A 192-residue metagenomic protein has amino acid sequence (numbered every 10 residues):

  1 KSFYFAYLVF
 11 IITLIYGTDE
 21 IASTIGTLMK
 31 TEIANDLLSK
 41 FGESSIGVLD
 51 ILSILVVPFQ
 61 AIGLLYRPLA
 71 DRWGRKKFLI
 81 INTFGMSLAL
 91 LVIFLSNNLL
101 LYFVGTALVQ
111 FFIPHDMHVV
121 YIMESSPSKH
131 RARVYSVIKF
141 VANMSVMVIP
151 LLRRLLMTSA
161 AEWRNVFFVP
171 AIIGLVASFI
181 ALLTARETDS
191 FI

Functional and structural regions predicted by a protein language model:
Y7-S39: Extracytoplasmic
D50-P68: Central cavity-lining transmembrane alpha-helices of secondary-active solute carriers, predominantly the Major
F84-N97: C-terminal ends and interior cores of transmembrane alpha-helices in multi-pass membrane transporters/permeases
N98-T106: Short hydrophobic/alpha-helical segments at membrane-entry points of transmembrane helices in Major Facilitator
G105-F140: Cytoplasmic helix-loop-helix junction between adjacent transmembrane helices in 12-TM secondary transporters
H130-T158, I173-G174: Glycine-rich segments within core transmembrane alpha-helices of 12-TM secondary carriers
R164-L183: Symmetry-related core transmembrane helices of the 12-TM Major Facilitator Superfamily/SLC fold
